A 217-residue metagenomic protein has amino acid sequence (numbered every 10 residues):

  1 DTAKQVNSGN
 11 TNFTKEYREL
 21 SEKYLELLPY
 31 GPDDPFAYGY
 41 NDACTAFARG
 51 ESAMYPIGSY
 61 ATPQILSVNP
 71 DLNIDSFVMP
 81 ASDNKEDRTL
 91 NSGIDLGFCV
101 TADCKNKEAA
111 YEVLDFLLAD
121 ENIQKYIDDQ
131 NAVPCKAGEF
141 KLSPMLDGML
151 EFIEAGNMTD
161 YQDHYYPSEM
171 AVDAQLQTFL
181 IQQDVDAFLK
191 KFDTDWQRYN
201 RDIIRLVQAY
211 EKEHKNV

Functional and structural regions predicted by a protein language model:
D1-Q5, D87, S92-T101, P167-Q177: Periplasmic solute-binding protein
A3-A37, M79: Glycine-centered hinge/linker elements that transmit conformational signals in sensory and ligand-binding systems
E16-Y24, A43, A61, N106-A110 (+6 more regions): Stable alpha-helical elements in mature extracytoplasmic
P29, L66-D129: Extracytoplasmic/periplasmic substrate-recognition and gating elements
P35-A48: Short helix-initiation/N-cap motifs at beta->coil->alpha
Y40, I57-T62, I94-L96: Beta->alpha turn/N-cap motifs
R49-I57: Alpha-to-beta junction loops
E154-V217: Conserved C-terminal helix/tail region of periplasmic/extracytoplasmic solute-binding proteins
